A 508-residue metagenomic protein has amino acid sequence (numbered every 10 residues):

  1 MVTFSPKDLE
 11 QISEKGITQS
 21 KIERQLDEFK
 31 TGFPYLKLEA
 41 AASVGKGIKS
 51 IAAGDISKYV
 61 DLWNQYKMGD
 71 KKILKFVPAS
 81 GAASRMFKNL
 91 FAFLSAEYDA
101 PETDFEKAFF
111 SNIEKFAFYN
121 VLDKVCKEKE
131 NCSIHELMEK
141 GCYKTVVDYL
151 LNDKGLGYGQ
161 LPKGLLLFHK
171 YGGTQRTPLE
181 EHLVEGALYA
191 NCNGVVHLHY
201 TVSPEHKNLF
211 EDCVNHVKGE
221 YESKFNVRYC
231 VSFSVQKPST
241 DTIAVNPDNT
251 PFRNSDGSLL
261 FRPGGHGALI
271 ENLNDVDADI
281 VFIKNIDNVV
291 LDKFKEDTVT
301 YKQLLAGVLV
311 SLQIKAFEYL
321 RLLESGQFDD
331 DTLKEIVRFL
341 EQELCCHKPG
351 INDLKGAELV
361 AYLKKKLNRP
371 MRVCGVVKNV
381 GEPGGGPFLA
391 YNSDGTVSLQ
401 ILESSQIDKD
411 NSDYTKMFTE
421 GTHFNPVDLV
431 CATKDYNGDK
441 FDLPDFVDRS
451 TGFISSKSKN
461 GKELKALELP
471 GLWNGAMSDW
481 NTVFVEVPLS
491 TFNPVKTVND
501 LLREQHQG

Functional and structural regions predicted by a protein language model:
V2-V44, L354, E358-L367, R372-V373 (+5 more regions): Long, compositionally biased intrinsically disordered regions
L9-I12, T31, L38-V380, G385 (+3 more regions): Domain-scale recognition of functional cores that engage charged ligands
C132-K140, D287, K302-E341, F418-G508: Conserved catalytic alpha/beta cores of large enzymes that bind or transform nucleotide phosphates and polynucleotides
V217-E222, L389, D410-T419, L467-N474: Intrinsically disordered, low-complexity boundary segments flanking structured domains
V281, Y391-P426, D435, T451-S455: C-terminal, active-site-flanking charged/polar segments
